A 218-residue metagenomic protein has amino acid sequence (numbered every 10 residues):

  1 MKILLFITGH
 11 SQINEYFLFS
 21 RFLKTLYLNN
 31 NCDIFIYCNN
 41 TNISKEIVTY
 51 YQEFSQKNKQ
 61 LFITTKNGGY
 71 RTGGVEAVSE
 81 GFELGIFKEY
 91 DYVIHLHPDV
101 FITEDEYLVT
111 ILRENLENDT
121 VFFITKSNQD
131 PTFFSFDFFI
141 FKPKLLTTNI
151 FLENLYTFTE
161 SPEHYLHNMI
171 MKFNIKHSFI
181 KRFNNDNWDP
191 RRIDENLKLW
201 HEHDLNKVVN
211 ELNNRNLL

Functional and structural regions predicted by a protein language model:
K2-I3, L26-I36, K59-Q60: Short loop->beta transition adjacent to catalytic acidic/histidine clusters or analogous donor-positioning motifs
L4-N14: A conserved hydrophobic helix/loop-capping motif in glycosyltransferases and polysaccharide synthases
Q12-Y27: Short, well-formed alpha-helical segments that are part of the catalytic scaffolds of diverse glycosyltransferases
I13-F17, T41-T49, Y107-L108: Short, charged/polar "capping" segments at the starts of alpha-helices and the immediately preceding loops
Y37-K88: Active-site-proximal specificity loops/subdomain of glycosyltransferases
E89-F101: Short beta-strand-to-loop acidic/aromatic patch adjacent to the donor-nucleotide binding site
T103-F133: Conserved donor-nucleotide/metal-binding helix-loop-beta segment in metal-dependent transferases, i.e., the alpha-helix
F136-L218: Catalytic core and acceptor-binding pocket of nucleotide-sugar-dependent glycosyltransferases
